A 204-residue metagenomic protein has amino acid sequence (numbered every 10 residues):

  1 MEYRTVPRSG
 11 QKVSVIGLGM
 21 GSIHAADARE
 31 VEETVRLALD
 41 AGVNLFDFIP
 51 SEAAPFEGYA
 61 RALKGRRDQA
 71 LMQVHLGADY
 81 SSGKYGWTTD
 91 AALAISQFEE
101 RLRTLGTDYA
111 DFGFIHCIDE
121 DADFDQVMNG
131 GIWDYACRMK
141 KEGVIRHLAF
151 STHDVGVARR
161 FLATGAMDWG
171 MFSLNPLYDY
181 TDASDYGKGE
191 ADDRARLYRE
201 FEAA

Functional and structural regions predicted by a protein language model:
M1-V74, K141: N-terminal binding-site loop/beta-alpha segment at the start of enzyme catalytic domains that lines or forms
I16-R29, L76-I95, D121-D125: Active-site mouth loops of central-metabolism enzymes
G17, N44-D47, D111-F114, A149 (+1 more regions): Conserved beta-strand positions in the central sheet of alpha/beta enzyme cores
G21-I23, I49-S51, H75-D79, I115-I118 (+2 more regions): Active-site beta-loop-alpha junctions enriched in small/polar residues
A25-L39, T89-G106, T152-R160: Short, acidic/polar
V43, T107-A110, I145, M167: A structural motif
E100-F124: Active-site groove signature of glycoside hydrolases
I118-A204: Beta/alpha (TIM)-barrel catalytic core signal, keyed to glycine-rich beta->alpha loops juxtaposed to Asp/Glu that bind
